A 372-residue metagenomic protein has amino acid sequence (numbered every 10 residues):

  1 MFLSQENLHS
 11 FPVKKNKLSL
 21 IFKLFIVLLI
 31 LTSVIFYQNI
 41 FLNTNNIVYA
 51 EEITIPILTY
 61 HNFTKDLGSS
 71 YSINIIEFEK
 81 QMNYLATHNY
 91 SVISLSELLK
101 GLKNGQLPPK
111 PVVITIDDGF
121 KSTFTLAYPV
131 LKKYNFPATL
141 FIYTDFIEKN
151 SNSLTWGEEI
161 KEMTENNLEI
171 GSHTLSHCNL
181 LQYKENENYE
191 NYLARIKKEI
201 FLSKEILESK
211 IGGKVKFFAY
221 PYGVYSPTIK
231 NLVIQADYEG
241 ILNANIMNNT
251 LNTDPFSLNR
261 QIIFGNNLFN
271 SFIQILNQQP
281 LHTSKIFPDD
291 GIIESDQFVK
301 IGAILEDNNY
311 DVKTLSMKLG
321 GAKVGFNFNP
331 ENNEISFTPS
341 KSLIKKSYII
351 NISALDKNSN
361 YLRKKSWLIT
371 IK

Functional and structural regions predicted by a protein language model:
M1-L18: N-terminal Lys/Arg-rich, disordered targeting/topogenic segments
F36-V112, L276-P288, F337, S359-K372: N-terminal pre-catalytic segment of deacetylase/amide-hydrolase enzymes
I53-S72, H88, Q106-V112, F120-P227 (+2 more regions): Metal-dependent polysaccharide deacetylase catalytic core of the NodB/CE4 family, i.e., the active-site-bearing domain
F264-D296: Short, compositionally biased P/S/T/A/G/V-rich stretches that sit at domain boundaries
V299-N308: Aromatic/hydrophobic beta-strand junction motif of beta-rich domains
Y310-A322: Change to "...patches in solvent-exposed regions of secreted, membrane-anchored, or virion-exposed structural
N329-T338: Aromatic sugar-binding surface patches on proteins that engage polysaccharides or sugar-phosphate polymers
P339-S347: Surface-exposed, short loops/turns at beta-strand junctions within beta-sandwich domains
